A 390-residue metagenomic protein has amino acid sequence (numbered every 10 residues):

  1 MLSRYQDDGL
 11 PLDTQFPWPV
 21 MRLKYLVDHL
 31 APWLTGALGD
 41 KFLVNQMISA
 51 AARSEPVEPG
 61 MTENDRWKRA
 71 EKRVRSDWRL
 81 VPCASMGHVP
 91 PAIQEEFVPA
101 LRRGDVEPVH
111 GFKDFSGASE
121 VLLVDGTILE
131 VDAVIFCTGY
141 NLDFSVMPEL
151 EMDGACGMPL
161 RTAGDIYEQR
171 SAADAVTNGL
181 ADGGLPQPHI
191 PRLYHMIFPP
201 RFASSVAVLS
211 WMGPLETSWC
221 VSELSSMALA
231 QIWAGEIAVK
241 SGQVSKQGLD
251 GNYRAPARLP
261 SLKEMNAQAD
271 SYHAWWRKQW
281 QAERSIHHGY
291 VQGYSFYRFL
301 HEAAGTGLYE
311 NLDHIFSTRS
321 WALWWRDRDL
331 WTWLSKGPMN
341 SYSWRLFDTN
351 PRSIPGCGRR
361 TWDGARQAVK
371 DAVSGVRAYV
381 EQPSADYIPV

Functional and structural regions predicted by a protein language model:
M1-V390: N-terminal FAD-binding dinucleotide-binding subdomain shared by FAD-dependent oxidases/monooxygenases
